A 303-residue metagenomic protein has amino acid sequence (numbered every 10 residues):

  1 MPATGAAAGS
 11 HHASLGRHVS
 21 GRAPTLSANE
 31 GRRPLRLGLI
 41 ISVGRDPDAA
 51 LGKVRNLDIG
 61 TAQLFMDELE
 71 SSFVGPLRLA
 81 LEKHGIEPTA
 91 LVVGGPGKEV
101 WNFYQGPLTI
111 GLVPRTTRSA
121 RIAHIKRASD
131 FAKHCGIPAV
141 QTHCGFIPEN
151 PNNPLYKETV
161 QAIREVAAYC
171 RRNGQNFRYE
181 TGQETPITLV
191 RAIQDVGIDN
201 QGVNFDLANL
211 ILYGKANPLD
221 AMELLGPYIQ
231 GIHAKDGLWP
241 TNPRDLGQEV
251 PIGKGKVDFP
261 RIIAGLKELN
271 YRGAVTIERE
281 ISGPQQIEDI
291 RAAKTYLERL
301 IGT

Functional and structural regions predicted by a protein language model:
M1-A23: N-terminal export signals
A8, R45-D48, N102-G202, I287: Active-site acidic/histidine proton-transfer and metal-coordination neighborhood in alpha/beta enzyme cores
L26-D46: Boundary/entry segment of secreted carbohydrate-active catalytic domains
N29-R32, L51-L57, S71-P96, R127-G136 (+4 more regions): Acidic (Asp/Glu)-rich catalytic clusters
L35-I41, A62-L64, P88-V93, V140-T142 (+4 more regions): Hydrophobic faces of well-ordered beta-strands that scaffold small-molecule active sites in alpha/beta enzyme cores
I41-D48, L64-P76, I147-P151, G182-I187 (+4 more regions): Acidic-and-aromatic substrate-binding clefts and catalytic sites of carbohydrate-active enzymes
T61-A62, L91, V160-K256: Acidic/histidine-rich catalytic cores of soluble enzymes
Q286-T303: C-terminal helical cap(s) of enzyme catalytic domains, especially alpha/beta-barrels
